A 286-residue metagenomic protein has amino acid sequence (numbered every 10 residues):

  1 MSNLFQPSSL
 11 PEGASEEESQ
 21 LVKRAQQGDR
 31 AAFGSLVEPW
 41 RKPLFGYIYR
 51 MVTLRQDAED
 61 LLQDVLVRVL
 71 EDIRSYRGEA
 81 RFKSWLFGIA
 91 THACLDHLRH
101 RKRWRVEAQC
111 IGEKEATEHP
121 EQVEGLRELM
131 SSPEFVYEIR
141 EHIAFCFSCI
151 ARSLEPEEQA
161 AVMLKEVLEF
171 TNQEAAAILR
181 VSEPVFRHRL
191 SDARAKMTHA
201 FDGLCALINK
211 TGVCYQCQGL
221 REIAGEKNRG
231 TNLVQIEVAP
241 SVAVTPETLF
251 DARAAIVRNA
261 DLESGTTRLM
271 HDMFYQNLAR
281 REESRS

Functional and structural regions predicted by a protein language model:
M1-K23, S35, K102-A160, F170-S286: Intrinsic, short, N-terminal disordered tails of RNA polymerase sigma-factor systems
N3-P11, Q26-S35, F45-D64, S153 (+1 more regions): Short, charged helix-capping/linker segments at alpha-helix termini
L21, F45, R55-D72, F87 (+1 more regions): Conserved RNAP core-binding helix
Q26-Q27, M51-T53, L66-K83, H100-K102: Sigma70-family region 2
L36, W40, L44, V65 (+3 more regions): Residue-level preference for hydrophobic side chains embedded in well-ordered alpha helices
E38, A80-G88, R140, R187: Short-chain dehydrogenase/reductase
P39-K42, R50-M51, R152, M163-F170: Short helix-capping/turn signature of helix-turn-helix
L44, I48, I73, L86 (+1 more regions): Hydrophobic-face residues of short alpha-helical interaction/recognition segments
